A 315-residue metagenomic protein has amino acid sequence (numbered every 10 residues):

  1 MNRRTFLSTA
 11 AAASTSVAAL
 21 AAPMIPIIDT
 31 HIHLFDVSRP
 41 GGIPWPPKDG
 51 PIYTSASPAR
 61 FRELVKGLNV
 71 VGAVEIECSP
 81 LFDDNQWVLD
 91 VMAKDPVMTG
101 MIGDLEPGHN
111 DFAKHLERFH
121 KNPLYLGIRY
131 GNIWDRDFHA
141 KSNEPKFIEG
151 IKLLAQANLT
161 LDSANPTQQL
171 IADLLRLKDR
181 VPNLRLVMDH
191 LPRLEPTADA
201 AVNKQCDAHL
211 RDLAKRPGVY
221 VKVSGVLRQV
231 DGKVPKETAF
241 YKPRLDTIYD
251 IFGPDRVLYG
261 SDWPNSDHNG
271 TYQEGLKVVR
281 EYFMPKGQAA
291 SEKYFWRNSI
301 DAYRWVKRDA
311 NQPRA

Functional and structural regions predicted by a protein language model:
T5-L20, I25-T30, T54-G72, D246-T247 (+2 more regions): Mid-to-C-terminal alpha-helical segments outside catalytic/metal-binding sites
I27-V37, M188: Histidine-centered catalytic micro-motifs
I32, C78, L191, D262-W263: Active-site metal-binding loops of divalent metal-dependent hydrolases
D36-V71, K121-R136, L184-R185, E195 (+3 more regions): Active-site gating loops and adjacent loop-to-helix segments of metal-dependent hydrolytic enzymes
P58-R62, N85, L89, A113-E117 (+5 more regions): Generic structural signal for well-ordered alpha-helices, preferentially at hydrophobic/aromatic core positions
L81-Q169, L175-R176, K222-R228, K233-P235: Active-site gating/metal-coordination segments in enzymes
D83-V97, V187, Y241-D250, Y272-Y282: Short, electropositive alpha-helical surface patch
A140-L258, K307-A315: Catalytic pocket-lining loop regions of alpha/beta-barrel enzymes, especially the amidohydrolase/enolase/GH5 lineages
